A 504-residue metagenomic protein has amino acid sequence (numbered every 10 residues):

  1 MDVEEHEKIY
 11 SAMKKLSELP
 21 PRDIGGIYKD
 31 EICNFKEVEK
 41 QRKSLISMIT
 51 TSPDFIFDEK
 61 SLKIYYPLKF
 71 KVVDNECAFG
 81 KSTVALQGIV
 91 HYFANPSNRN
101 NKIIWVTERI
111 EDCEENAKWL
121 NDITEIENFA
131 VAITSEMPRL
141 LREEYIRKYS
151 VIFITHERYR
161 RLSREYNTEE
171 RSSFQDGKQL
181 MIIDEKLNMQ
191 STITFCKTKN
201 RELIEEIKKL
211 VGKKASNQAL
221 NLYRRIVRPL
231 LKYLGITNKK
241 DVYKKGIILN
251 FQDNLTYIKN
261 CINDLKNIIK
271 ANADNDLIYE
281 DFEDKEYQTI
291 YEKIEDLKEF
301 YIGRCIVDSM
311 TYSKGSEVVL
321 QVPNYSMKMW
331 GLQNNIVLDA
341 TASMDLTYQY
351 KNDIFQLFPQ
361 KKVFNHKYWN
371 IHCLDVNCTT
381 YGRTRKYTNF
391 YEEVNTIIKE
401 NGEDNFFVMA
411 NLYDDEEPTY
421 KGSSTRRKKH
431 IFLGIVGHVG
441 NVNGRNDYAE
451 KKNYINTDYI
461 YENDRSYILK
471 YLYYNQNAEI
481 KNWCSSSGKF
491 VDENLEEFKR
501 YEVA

Functional and structural regions predicted by a protein language model:
D2-A504: ASCE RecA-like P-loop NTPase motor cores that couple ATP hydrolysis to mechanical translocation on nucleic acids
